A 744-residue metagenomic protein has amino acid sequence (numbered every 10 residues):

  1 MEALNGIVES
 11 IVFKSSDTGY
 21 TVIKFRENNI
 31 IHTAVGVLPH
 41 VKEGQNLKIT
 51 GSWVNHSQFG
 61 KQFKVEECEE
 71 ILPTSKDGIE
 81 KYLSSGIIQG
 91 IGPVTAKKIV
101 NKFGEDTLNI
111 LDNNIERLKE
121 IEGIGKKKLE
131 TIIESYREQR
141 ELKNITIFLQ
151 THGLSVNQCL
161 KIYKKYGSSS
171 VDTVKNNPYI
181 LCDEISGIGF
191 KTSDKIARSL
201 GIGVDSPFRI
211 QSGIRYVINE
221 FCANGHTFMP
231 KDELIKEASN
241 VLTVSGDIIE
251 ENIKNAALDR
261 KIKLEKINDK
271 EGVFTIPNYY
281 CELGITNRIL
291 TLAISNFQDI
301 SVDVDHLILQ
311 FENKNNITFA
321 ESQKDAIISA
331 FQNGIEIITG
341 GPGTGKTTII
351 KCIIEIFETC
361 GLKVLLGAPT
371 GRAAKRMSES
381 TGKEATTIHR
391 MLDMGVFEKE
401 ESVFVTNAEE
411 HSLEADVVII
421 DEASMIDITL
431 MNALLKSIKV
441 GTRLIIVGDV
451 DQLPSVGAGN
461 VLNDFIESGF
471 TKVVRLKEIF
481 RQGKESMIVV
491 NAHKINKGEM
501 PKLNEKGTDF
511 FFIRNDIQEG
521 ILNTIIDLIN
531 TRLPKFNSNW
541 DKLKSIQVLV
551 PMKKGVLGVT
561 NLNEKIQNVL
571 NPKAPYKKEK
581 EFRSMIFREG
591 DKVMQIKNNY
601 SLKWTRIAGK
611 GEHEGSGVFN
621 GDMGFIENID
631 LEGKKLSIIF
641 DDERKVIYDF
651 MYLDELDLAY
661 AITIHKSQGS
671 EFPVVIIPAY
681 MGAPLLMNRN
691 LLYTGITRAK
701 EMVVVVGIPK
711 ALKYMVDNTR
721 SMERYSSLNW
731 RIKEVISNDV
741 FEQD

Functional and structural regions predicted by a protein language model:
M1-V302, D744: Accessory, non-ATPase domains that flank or precede helicase/AAA+ motor cores in DNA-metabolism machines
I11, I49, Q595, I626-I629 (+1 more regions): A generic structural signal for residues embedded in beta-strands
G44-N46, G590, G621: Loop/turn positions that initiate beta-strands
K266-G341, T348: Pre-Walker A segment
K324-I327, Q332-K506: ASCE P-loop NTPase helicase motor core
V450-S616: Conserved helicase motor core of P-loop NTPases
H613-E614, N620-D744: C-terminal accessory regions
